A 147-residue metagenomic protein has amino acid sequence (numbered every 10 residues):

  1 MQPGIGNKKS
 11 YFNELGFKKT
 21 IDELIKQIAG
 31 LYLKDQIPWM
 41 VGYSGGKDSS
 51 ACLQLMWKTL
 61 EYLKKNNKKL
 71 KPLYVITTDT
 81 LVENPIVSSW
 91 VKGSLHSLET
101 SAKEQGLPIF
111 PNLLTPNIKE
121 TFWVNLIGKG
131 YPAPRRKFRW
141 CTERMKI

Functional and structural regions predicted by a protein language model:
Q2-I147: ATP-dependent adenylation/nucleotidyltransferase module used to activate substrates
